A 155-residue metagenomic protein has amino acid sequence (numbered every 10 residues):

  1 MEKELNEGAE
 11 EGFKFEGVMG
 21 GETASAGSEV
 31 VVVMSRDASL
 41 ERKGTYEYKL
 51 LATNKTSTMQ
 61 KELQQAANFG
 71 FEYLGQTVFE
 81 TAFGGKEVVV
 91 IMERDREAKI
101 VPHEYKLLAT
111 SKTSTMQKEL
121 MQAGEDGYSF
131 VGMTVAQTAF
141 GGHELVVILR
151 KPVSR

Functional and structural regions predicted by a protein language model:
M1-R155: Terminus-proximal functional modules
